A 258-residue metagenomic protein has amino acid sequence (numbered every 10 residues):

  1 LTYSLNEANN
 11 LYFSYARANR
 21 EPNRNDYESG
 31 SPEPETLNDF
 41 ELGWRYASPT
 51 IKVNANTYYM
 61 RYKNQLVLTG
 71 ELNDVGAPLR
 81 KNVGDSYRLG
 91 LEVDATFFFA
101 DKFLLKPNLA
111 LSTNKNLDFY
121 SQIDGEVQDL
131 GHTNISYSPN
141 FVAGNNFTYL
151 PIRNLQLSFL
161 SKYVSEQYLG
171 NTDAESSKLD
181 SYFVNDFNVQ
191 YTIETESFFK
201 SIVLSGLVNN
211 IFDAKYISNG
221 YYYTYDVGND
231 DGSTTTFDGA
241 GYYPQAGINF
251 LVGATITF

Functional and structural regions predicted by a protein language model:
L1-Y3, L42-Y46, L91-F97, P107 (+5 more regions): Residues on the lipid-exposed face of transmembrane beta-strands in outer-membrane beta-barrel proteins
S4, N10-A16, P34-K106, A110-Y120: Membrane-embedded beta-barrel scaffold of Gram-negative outer-membrane proteins
E7-A8, T50-K52, K102, N154 (+1 more regions): Short loop/turn motifs that connect adjacent beta-strands in outer-membrane beta-barrel proteins
A8, Y59, K81-T172, T255: Gram-negative outer-membrane beta-barrel transporters
P22-G30, Q65-D74, S112, L117-E126 (+2 more regions): Outer-membrane beta-barrel translocator domains and adjoining extracellular loop/strand segments of Gram-negative
T36-F40, A47-P49, D85-L89, T133 (+3 more regions): Residues that define the transmembrane beta-barrel architecture of outer-membrane proteins
R61-K63, L105, T113-K115, E166-Y168 (+1 more regions): C-terminal beta-signal and adjacent terminal beta-strands/loops of Gram-negative outer-membrane beta-barrel proteins
Y137-E196, F212-D213, I217-Y225: C-terminal beta-barrel architecture of Gram-negative outer-membrane proteins
